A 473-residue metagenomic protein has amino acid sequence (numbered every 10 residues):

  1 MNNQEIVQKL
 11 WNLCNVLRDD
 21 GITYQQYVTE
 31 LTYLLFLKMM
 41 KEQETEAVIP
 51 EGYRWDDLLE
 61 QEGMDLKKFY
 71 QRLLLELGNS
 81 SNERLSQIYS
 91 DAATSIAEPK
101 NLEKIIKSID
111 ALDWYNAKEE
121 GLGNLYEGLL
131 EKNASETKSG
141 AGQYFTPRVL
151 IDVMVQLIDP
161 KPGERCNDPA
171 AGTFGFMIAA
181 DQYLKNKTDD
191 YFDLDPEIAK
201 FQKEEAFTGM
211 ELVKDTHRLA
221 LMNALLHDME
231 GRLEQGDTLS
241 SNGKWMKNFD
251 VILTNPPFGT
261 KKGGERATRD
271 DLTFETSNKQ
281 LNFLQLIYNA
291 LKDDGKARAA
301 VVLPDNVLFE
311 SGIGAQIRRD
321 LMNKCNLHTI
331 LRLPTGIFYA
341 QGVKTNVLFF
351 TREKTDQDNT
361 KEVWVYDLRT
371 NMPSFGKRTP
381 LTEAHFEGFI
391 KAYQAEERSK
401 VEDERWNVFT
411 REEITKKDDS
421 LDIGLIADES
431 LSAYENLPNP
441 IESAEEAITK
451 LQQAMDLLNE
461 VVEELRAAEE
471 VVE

Functional and structural regions predicted by a protein language model:
M1-P162, R232-G243, R332-T335, N359-G376 (+1 more regions): Non-catalytic, mostly N-terminal accessory regions of nucleic-acid modification and defense proteins
W11, K200, D228-L233, G263-A267 (+4 more regions): Short acidic (Asp/Glu) and glycine-rich catalytic loops that position anionic groups and cofactors
Y27, L212-H217, S277-F350: Conserved Class I SAM-dependent methyltransferase catalytic core
E136, Q143, A199-F201, S241-W245 (+3 more regions): Replace "in large, NTP-powered and nucleic-acid-processing enzymes" with "in large, NTP-powered factors and other
G140-T254, G259-K261, T268-D270, E275-S277 (+4 more regions): Conserved S-adenosyl-L-methionine
D215-T216, S240, P257-T260, D305-L308 (+3 more regions): Conserved nucleotide-binding/hydrolysis micro-motifs of P-loop NTPases
G263-K279, D305-I313, P334-A340, T355 (+2 more regions): Short, contiguous acidic/charged loop-to-helix segments that flank catalytic cores in large enzymes
V343-V347, V363, F386: Short hydrophobic/aromatic beta-strand or adjacent loop that forms the aromatic wall/cage of a ligand/substrate-binding
